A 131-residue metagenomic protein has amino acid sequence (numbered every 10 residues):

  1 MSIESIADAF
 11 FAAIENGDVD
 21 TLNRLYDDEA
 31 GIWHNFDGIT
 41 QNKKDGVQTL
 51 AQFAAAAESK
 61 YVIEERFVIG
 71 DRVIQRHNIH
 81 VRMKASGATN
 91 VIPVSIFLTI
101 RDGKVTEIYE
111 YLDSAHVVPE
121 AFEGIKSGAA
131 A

Functional and structural regions predicted by a protein language model:
M1-D28, I125-A131: Short, low-complexity N-terminal intrinsically disordered segments enriched in polar/charged residues
S2, Q48-A131: A beta-strand edge to alpha-helix "cap/lid" segment located at domain peripheries
A9-A12, F36, A56, S95: Short, flexible active-site loop motifs that bind/organize anionic cofactors or intermediates
N16-R24, D28-G70: A solvent-exposed, acidic/Ser-Thr-rich amphipathic alpha-helical stretch
